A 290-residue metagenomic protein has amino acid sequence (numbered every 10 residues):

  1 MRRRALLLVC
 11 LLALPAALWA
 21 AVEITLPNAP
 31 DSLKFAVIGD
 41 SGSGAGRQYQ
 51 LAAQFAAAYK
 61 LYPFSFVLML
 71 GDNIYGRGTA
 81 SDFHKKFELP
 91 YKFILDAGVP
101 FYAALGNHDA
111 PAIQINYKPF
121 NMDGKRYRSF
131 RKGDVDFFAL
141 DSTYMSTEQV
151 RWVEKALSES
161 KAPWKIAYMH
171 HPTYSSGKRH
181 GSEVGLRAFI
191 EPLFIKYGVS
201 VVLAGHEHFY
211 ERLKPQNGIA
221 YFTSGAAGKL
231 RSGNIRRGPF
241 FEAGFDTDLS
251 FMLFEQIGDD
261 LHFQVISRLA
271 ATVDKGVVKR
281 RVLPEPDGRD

Functional and structural regions predicted by a protein language model:
M1-L7: Bacterial N-terminal signal peptides that target proteins for export
L8-A17: Bacterial N-terminal signal peptides
W19-D82, T143, S176: N-terminal active-site segment of His-dependent metallophosphoesterases
L26-A29, K34, Y75-K165, K178-V201 (+1 more regions): Extended active-site neighborhood of metal-dependent phosphoesterases/phosphodiesterases
D40, G71-D72, G106-N107, L140 (+2 more regions): Active-site glycine-centered loops adjacent to acidic/histidine catalytic or metal-binding residues that shape
S65-V67, P163-M169: Generic beta-sheet signal
A243-D290: A short C-terminal boundary segment appended to hydrolase-like catalytic domains
